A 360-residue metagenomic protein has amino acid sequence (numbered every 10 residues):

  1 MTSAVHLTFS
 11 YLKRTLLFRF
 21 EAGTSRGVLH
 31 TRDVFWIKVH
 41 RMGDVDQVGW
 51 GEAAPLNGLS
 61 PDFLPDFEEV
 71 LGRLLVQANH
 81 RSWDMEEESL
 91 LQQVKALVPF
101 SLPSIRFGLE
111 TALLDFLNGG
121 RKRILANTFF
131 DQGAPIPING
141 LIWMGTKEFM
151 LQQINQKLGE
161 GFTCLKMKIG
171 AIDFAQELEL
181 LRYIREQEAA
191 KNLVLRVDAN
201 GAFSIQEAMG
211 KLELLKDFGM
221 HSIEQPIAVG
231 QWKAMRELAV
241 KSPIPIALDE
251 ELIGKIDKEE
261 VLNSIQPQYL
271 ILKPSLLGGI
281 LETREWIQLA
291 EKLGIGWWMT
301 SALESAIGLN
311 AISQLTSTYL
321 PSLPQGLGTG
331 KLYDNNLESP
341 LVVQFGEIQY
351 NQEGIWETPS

Functional and structural regions predicted by a protein language model:
T2-L195, N200-A202, M209, L214-D217 (+1 more regions): N-terminal capping/lid subdomain adjacent to the active-site entrance of alpha/beta enzymes
L12-R14, L141, D249, T300 (+1 more regions): Conserved beta-strand termini and adjacent loop/short-helix elements that scaffold enzyme active sites in alpha/beta
V28, T329-D334: Short, solvent-exposed secondary-structure boundary motifs
L113, Q314-L315, S322-L323: Short, Φ-rich (hydrophobic/aromatic) sequence segments
L117, S317-T318: Alpha-helix C-terminal capping segments
I172-A302, A306-N310, Q314-T316, Y333-Q344: Catalytic core of soluble alpha/beta enzymes
L320-K331: Short helix/strand-capping turn motifs
